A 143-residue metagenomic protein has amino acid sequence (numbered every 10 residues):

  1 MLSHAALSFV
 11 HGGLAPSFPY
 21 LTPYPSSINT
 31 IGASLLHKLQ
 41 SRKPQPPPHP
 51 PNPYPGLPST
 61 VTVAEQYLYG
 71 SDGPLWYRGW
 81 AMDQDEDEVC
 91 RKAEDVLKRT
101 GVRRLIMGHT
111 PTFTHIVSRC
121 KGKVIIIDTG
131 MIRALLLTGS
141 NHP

Functional and structural regions predicted by a protein language model:
M1-P143: Feature recognizes metal-dependent phosphohydrolase scaffolds
